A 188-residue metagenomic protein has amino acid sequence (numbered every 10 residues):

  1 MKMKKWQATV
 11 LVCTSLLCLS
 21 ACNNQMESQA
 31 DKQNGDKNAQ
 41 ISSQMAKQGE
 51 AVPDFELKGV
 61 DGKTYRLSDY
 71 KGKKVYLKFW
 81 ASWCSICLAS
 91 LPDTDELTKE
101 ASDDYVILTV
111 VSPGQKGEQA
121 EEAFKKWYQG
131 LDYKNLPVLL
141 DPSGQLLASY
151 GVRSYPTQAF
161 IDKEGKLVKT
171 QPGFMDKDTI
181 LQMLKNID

Functional and structural regions predicted by a protein language model:
M1-V52, D188: N-terminal targeting signals for export/organelle localization
D54-V75, K99: A short beta-strand-turn-helix
Y76-L77, I107, Q158: Hydrophobic beta-strand anchors of alpha/beta hydrolase catalytic cores
F79-E96: Conserved redox-active cysteine motifs that mediate thiol-disulfide chemistry, especially di-cysteine Cys-X(1-2)-Cys
Y105-Q119, N135-S143: Thiol-based oxidoreductase modules, predominantly thioredoxin-like and allied folds used for disulfide exchange
F124-I161: Short, internal strand/loop/helix patches that form the active-site neighborhood or redox-interaction surface
F160-D188: Thiol-/selenol-based redox modules, centered on thioredoxin-like and closely related oxidoreductase domains
